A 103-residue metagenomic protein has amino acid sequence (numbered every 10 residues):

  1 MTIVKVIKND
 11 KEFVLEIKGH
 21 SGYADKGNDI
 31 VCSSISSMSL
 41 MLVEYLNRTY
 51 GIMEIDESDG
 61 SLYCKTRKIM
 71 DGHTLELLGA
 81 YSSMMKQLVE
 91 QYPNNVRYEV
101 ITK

Functional and structural regions predicted by a protein language model:
M1-I30, L40-K103: N-terminal intrinsically disordered, cationic/polar leader segments that include organellar targeting peptides
V31-I35: Short, conserved glycine- and acidic-residue-centered signature motifs in active-site or ligand-binding loops
